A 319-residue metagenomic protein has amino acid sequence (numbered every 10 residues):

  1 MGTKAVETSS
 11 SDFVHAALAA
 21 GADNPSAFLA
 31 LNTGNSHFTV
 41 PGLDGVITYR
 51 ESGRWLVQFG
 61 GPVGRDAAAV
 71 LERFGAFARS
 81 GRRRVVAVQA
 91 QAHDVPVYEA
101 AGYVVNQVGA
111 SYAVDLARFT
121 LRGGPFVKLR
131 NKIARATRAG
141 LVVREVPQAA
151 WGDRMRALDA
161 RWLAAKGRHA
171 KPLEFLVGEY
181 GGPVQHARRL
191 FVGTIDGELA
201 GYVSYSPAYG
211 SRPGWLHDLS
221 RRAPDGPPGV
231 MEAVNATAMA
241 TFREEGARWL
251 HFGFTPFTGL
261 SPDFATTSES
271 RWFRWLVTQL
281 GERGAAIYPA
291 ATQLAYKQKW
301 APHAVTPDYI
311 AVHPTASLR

Functional and structural regions predicted by a protein language model:
K4-F59, R83, V88-S111, L116-W272 (+2 more regions): A conserved beta-strand-loop-helix scaffold within acyl/acetyltransferase catalytic domains
Q58-A68: Asp/Glu-centered strand-loop micro-motifs enriched in Gly/Pro and often flanked by an aromatic residue
A68-L71, E232: Conserved strand-to-helix beginnings and helix N-cap segments that scaffold or border functional pockets
T278-E282: Short beta-alpha connecting loops at secondary-structure transitions that line or flank enzyme active sites
